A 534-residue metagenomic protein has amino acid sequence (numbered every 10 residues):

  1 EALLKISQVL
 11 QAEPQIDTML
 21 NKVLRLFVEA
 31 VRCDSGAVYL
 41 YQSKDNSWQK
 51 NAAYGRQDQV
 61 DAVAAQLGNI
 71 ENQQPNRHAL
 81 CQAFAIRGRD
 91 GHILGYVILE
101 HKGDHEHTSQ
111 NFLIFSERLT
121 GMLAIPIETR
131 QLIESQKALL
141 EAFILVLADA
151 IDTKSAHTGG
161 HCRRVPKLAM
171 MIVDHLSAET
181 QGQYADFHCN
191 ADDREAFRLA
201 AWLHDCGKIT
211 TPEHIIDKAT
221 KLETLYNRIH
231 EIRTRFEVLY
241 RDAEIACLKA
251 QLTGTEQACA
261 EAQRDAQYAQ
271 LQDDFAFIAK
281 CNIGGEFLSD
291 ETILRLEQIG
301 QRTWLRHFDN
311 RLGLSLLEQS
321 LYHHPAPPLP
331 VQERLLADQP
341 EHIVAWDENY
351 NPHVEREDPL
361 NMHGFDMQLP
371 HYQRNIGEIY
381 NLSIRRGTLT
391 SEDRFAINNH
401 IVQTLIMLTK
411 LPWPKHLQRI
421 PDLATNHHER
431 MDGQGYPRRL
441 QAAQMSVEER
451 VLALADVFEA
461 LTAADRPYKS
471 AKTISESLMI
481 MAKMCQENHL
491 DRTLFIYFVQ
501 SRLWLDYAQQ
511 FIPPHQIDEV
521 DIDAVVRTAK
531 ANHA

Functional and structural regions predicted by a protein language model:
E1-A2, E106-E128, A138, E195 (+3 more regions): Amphipathic alpha-helical "output/dimerization" segments
E1-T18, E29, K50-N51, S135-V146 (+1 more regions): Signal-transmission linkers at sensory-effector interfaces
L10-N51, G159, I172-A196, K208-T210: Helix-loop-beta substructure at the N-terminus of cytosolic sensory domains that couple signal/ligand detection
F27, L99, S109-I127, I172 (+3 more regions): Interdomain signal-transducing alpha-helices
Y41, W48-Q49, A53-L80, R118: Acidic/proline- and glycine-rich, intrinsically disordered low-complexity segments that serve as regulatory linkers
H78-D90: A short, aliphatic-rich beta-strand micro-motif
L94-E117, I127-R130, L389-S391, Y468-A471 (+1 more regions): Regulatory loop-to-helix N-cap segments in sensory/regulatory domains that couple ligand/signal detection
F143-A534: Histidine- and acidic-residue-rich, metal-dependent catalytic cores
